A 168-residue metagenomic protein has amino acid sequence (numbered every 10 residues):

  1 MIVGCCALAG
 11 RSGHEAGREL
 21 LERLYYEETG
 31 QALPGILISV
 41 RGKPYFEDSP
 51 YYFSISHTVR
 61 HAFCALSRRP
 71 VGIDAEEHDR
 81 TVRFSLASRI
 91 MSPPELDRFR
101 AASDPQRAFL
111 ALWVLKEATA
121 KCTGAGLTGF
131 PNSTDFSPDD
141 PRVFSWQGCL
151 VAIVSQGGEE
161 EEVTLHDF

Functional and structural regions predicted by a protein language model:
M1-F168: Core catalytic alpha/beta fold that binds nucleotide/phospho-ligands
